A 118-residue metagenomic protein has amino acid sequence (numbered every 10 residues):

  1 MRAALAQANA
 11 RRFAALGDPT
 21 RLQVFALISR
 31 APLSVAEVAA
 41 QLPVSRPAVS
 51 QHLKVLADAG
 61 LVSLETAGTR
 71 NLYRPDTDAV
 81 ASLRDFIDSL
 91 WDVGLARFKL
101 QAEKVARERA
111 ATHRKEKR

Functional and structural regions predicted by a protein language model:
M1-A8, L27-Q41, R46, V55-A59 (+2 more regions): C-terminal regulatory/oligomerization modules of transcriptional regulators
A8-L16: Short amphipathic alpha-helical boundary/capping segments
A15-T20, T77: Short helix-coil-helix linker/hinge
G17, L42, Y73: Catalytic tyrosine of NAD(P)H-dependent dehydrogenase/reductases that use a Tyr as the general acid/base
L22-V24: Pre-recognition alpha-helix immediately N-terminal to the DNA-recognition helix within helix-turn-helix or winged-helix
T66-L72: Short, Lys/Arg-rich nucleic-acid/phosphate-binding segment
